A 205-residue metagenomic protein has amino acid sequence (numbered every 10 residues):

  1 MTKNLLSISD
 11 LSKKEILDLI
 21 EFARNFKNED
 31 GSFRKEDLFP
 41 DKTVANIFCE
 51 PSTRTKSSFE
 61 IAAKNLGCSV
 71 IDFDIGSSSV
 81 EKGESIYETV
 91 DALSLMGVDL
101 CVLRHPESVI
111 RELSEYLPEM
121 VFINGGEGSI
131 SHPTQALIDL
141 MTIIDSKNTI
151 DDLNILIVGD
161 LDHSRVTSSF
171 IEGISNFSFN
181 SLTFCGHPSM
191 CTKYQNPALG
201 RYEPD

Functional and structural regions predicted by a protein language model:
M1-S57, I61: Positively charged, low-complexity intrinsically disordered leader regions
N4, S69, V121, S181 (+1 more regions): Conserved beta-strand segments of alpha/beta enzyme cores
S7, N46, D72, F122-N124 (+3 more regions): Structural signal for conserved beta-strand scaffold positions within catalytic alpha/beta enzyme cores
L11, F22-E29, L66, M96 (+3 more regions): Change "in soluble alpha/beta enzymes" to "in soluble alpha/beta proteins
K13, S129-H132, P204-D205: A short acidic, often aromatic-flanked loop/helix-cap motif at beta-alpha or helix-coil junctions that lines enzyme
N25-D30, G83, N196-E203: Short gly/ser/thr-rich secondary-structure transition/capping motifs
D37-I144: Phosphate/diphosphate ligand-binding glycine-rich loop within oxidoreductases
C49-E60, D145-D205: Glycine-rich phosphate/diphosphate-binding loop of Rossmann-like nucleotide-binding domains
